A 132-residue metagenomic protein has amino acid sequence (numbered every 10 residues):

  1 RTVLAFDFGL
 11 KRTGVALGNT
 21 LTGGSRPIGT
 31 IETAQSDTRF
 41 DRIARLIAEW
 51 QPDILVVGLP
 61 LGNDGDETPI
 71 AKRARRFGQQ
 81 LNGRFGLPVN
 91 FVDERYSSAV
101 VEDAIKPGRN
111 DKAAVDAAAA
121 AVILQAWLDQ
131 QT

Functional and structural regions predicted by a protein language model:
R1-F6, L10-T132: Phosphate- and other anionic-substrate recognition elements at nucleic-acid/protein interfaces
